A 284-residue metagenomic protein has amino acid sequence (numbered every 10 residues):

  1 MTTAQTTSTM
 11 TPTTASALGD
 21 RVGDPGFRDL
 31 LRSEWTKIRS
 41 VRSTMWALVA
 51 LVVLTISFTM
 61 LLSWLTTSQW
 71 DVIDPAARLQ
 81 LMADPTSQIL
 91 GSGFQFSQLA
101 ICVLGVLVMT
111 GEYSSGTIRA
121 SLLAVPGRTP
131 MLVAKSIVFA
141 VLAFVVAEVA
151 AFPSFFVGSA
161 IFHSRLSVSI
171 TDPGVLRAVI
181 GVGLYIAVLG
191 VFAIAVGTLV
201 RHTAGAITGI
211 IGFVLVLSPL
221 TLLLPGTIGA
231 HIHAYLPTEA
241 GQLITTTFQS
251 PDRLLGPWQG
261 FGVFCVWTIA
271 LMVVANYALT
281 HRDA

Functional and structural regions predicted by a protein language model:
T3-D24, T44, L48-V106, L132-L199 (+3 more regions): Secretory targeting signals
F27-R39: A short amphipathic helical element positioned immediately N-terminal to and/or at the very start of a transmembrane
K37, T110, S121-L123, A193 (+1 more regions): Helix-capping/transition residues at the boundaries of transmembrane alpha-helices and the short helical linkers
V41, L199-V200, H281: Helix-loop interface residues and adjacent transmembrane-helix termini in multi-pass membrane transporters, primarily
R42-M45, T129, A204-G205: Residues that define the loop-to-transmembrane-helix transition and helix capping in multi-pass membrane transporters
S57-M60, T203-T238: Transmembrane helix segments
C102-A124, R128-T129, S136: Transmembrane helix boundary and interhelical loop/hinge segments in multi-pass membrane proteins
N276-A284: Membrane-interface capping segments at transmembrane-helix boundaries
